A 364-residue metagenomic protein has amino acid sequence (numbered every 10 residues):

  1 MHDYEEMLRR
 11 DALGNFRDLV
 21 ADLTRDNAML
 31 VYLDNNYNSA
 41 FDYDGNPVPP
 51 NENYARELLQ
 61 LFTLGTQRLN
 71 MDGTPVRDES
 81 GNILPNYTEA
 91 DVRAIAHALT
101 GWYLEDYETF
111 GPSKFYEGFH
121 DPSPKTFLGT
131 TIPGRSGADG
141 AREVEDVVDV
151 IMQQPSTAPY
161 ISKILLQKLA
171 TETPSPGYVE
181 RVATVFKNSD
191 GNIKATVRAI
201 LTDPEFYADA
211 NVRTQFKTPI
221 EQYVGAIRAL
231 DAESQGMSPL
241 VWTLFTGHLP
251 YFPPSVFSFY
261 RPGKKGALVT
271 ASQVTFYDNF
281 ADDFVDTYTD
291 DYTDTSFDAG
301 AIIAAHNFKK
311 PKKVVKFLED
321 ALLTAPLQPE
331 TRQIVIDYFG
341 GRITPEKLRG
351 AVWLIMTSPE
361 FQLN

Functional and structural regions predicted by a protein language model:
M1-T243, Q362-L363: Active-site substrate-binding loop specific to GH73 endo-beta-N-acetylglucosaminidase modules in bacterial autolysins
Q154, A158, S162-S189, R198-N364: Flexible, low-complexity segments enriched for small/polar residues
